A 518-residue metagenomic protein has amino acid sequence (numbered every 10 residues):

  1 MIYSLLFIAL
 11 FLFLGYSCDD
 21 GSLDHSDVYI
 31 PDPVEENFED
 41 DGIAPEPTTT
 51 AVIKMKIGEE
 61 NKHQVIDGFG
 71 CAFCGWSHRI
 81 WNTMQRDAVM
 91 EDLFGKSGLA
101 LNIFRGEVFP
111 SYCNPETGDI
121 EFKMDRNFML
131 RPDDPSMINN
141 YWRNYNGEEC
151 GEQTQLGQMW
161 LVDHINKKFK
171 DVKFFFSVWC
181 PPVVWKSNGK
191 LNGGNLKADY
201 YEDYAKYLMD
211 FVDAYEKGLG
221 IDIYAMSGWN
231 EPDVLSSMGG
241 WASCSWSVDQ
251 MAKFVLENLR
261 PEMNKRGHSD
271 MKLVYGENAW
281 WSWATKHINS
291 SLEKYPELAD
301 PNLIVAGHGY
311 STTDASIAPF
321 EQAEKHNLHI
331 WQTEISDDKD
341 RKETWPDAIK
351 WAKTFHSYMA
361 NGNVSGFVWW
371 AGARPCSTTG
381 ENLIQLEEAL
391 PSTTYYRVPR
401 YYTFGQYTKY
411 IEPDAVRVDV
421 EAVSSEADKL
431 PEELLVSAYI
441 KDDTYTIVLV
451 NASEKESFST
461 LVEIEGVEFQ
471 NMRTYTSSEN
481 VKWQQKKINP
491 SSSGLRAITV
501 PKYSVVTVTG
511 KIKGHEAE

Functional and structural regions predicted by a protein language model:
S4-G15: Bacterial N-terminal signal peptides
L14-T48: Bacterial Sec-dependent N-terminal signal peptides
V52, G58-Y224, S247, E257: N-terminal catalytic cores of secreted or lumenal carbohydrate-active enzymes
D67-F73, L101-V108, K173-S177, Y224-G228 (+5 more regions): Structural recognition of the beta-strand scaffold that forms the well-ordered cores of secreted hydrolase catalytic
D203-D210, A214-L219, P232-D338: Active-site neighborhood of glycoside hydrolase catalytic domains
H329-K409, V418-K429: Aromatic/acidic polysaccharide-binding cleft in carbohydrate-active enzymes
E426-E468: Carbohydrate-binding surface patches
V450-E518: C-terminal beta-sandwich/jelly-roll accessory domains of carbohydrate-active enzymes
